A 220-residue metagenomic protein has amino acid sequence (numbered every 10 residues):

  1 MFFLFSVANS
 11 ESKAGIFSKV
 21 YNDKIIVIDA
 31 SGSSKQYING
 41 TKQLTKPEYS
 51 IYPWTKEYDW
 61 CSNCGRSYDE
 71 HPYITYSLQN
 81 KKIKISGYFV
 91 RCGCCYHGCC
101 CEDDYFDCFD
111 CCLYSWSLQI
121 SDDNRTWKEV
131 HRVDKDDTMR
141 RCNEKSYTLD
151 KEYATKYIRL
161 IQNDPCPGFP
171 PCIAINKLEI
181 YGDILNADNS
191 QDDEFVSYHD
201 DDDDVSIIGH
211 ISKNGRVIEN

Functional and structural regions predicted by a protein language model:
M1-K81, G93-D104, C108, N186-N220: Disordered, acidic Ser/Thr/Pro-rich linker "stalks" and the adjacent N-terminal cap of the next globular domain
P72-K81, I85-R91, L118, C142-D183: Hydrophobic/aromatic beta-strand segments within beta-rich folds
C99, E129, F169-P171, N189: Generic domain-boundary/flexible-linker signal
L113-S117: Exposed beta-strand and adjacent loop surfaces of beta-rich binding modules that mediate intermolecular recognition
R125-L149: Extracellular carbohydrate recognition and processing domains and analogous Trp-centered ligand-binding platforms
